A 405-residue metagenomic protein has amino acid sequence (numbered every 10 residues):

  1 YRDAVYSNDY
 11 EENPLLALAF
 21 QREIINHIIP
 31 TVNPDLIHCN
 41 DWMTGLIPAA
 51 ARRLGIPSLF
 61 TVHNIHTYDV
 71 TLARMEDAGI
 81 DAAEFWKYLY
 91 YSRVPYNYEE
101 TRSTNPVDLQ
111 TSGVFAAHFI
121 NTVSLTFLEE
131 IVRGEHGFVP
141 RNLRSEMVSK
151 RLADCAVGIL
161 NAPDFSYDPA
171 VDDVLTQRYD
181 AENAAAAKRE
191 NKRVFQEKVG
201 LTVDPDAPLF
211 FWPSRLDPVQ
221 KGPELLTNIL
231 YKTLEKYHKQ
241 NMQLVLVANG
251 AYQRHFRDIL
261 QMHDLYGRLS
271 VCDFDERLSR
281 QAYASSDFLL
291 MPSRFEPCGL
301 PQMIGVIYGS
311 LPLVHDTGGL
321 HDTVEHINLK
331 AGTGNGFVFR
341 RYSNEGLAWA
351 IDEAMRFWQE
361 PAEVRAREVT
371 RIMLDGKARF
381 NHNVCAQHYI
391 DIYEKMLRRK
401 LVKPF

Functional and structural regions predicted by a protein language model:
Y1-F405: Catalytic cores of nucleotide-sugar-dependent glycosyltransferases that transfer UDP/GDP/TDP-activated
